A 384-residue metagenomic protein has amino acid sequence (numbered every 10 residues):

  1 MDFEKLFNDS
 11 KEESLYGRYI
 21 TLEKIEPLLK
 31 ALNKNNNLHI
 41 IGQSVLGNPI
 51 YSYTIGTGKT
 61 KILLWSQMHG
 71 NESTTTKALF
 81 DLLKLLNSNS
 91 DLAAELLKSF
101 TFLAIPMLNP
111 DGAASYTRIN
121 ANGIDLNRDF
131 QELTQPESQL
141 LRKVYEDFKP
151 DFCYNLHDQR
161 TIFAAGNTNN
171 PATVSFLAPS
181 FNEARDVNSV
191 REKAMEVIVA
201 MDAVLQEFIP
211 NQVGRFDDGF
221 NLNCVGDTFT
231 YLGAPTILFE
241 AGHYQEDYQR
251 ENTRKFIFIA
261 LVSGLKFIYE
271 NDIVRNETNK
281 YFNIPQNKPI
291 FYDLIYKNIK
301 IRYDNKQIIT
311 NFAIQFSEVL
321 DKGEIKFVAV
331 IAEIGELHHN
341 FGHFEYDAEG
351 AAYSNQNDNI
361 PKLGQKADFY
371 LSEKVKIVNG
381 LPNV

Functional and structural regions predicted by a protein language model:
M1-E23, F148, L177-V384: C-terminal accessory segments enriched in acidic
Y16, P27, A31-L38, V45: N- or domain-start disorder-to-order transition segments that initiate the globular core
K34-G42, P210-F216: Short secondary-structure junctions
L38, S52, A104, C153 (+1 more regions): Conserved beta-strand scaffold positions in the cores of enzyme catalytic domains, especially in NTP/NDP-utilizing
G42-G47, G219-F220: A short catalytic or substrate-binding loop motif that flags glycine-/basic-rich loops and adjacent residues that bind
L46-T54: A short loop-to-beta-strand scaffold at the N-terminal edge of the catalytic core in hydrolase folds
T54-T57, L232: Active-site beta-strand termini and strand-to-loop segments that position acidic
K59-K61, M68, S73-E207, N211: Active-site/substrate-binding loop(s) of hydrolase catalytic cores
